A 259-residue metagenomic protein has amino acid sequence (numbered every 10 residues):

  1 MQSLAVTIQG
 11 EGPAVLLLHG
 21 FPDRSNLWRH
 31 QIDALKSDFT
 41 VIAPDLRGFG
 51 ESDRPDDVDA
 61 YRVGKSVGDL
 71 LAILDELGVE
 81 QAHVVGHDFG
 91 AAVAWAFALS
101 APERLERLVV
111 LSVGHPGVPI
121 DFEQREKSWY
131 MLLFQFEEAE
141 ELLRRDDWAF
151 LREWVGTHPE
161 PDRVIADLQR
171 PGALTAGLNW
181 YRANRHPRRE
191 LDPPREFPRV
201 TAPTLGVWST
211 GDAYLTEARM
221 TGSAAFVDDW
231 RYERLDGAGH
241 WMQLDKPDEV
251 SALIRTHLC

Functional and structural regions predicted by a protein language model:
L4, A14, F49-V85, F89-R234 (+2 more regions): Flexible "cap/lid" subdomain of the alpha/beta-hydrolase fold that forms the substrate-access gate
T7-D56: Conserved HGGG/HGGXW glycine-rich cap/lid loop of the alpha/beta-hydrolase fold
R24-S25, A92, A238-G239: A short, glycine- and basic residue-enriched loop/turn that sits immediately adjacent to a domain's principal
D45, D236-G237: Conserved acidic residues
A238-P247, S251: Catalytic histidine-centered segment of alpha/beta-hydrolase-like enzymes
S251-R255, C259: Two-component system phosphotransfer/interaction surface
